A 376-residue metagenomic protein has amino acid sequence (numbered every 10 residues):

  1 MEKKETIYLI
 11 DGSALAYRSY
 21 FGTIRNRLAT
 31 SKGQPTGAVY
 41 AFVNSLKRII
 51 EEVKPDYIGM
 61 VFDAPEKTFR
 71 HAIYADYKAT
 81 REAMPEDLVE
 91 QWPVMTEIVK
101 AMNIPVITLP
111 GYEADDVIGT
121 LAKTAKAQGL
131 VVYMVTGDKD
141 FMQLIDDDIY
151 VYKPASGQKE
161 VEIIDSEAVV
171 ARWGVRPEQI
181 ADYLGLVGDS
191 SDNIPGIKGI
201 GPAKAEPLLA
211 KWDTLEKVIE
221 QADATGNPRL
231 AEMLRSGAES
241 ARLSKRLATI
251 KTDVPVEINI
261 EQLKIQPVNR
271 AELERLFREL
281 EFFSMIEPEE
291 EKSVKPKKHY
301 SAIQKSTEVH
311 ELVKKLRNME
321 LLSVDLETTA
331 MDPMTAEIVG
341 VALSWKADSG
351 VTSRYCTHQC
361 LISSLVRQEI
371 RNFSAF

Functional and structural regions predicted by a protein language model:
M1-G59, D63, F69-Y74: Non-catalytic, usually N-terminal nucleic-acid engagement modules in DNA/RNA processing proteins
E2-K4, L28-A29, A79-D253: Extended two-metal-dependent nuclease catalytic cores across DNA- and RNA-processing enzymes
K4-T6, D56, Q128-V132, N318-L321: Short coil/turn segments at beta-strand junctions that form active-site/ligand-binding loops
L9-I10, T136, L322-D325: Short hydrophobic beta-strand that contains or immediately precedes a catalytic carboxylate
S13, T96, N103, I107 (+3 more regions): Duplex nucleic acid-engaging cores and interfaces of nucleic-acid transaction enzymes
A16-G22, M142-D147, M331-D332, V341: Short active-site loop/helix that positions an aromatic residue
F42-K54, T120-A125, R367-F376: Short, basic/hydrophobic alpha-helical segments
N259-V341, S353-F376: Long, highly charged low-complexity segments
